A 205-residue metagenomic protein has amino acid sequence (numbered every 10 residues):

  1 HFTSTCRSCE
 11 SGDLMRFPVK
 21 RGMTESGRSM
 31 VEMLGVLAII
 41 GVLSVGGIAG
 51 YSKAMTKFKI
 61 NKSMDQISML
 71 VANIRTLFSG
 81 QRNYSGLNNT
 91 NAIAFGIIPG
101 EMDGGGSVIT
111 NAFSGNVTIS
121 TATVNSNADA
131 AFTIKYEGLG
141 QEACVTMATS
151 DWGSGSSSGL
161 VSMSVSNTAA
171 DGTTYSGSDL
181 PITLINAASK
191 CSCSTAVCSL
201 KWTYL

Functional and structural regions predicted by a protein language model:
C6-C9: Cysteine-centered motifs
R16-K59, S63-Q66: N-terminal single-pass transmembrane signal-anchor helix
A49-N89, F95: Membrane-proximal N-terminal amphipathic helix
S79-L205: Periplasmic/extracellular, small/polar-rich flexible segments of pilin-like filament-forming proteins
